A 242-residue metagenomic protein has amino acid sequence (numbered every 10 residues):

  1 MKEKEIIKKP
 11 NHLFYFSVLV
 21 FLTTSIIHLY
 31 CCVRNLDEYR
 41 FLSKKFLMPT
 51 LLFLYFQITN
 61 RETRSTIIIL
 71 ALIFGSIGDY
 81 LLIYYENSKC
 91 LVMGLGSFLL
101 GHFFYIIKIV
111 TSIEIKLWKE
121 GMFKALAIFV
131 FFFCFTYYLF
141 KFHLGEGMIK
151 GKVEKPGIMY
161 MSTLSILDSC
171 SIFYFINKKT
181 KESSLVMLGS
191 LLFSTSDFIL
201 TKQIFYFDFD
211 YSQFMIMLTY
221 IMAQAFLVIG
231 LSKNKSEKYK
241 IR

Functional and structural regions predicted by a protein language model:
M1-R242: Polytopic alpha-helical membrane-helix bundles and their juxtamembrane interface segments in multi-pass membrane
